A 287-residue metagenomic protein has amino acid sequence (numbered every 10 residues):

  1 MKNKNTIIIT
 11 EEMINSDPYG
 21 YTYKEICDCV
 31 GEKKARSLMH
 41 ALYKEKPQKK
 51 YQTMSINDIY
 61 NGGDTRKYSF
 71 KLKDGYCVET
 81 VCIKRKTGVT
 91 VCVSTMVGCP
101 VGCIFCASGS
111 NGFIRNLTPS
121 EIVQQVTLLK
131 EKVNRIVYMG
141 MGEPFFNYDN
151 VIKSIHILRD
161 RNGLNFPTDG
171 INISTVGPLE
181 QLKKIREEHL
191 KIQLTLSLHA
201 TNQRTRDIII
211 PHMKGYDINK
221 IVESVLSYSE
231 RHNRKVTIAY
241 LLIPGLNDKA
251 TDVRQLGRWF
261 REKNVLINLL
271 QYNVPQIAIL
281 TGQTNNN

Functional and structural regions predicted by a protein language model:
M1-Y76, K84, L226-R234, L242-N287: Auxiliary Fe-S-binding modules of radical SAM enzymes
I59-N61, S94-T95, S108, S174 (+1 more regions): Short linear Ser/Thr-Pro motifs
Y68, T80, V91-V93, L196: Short beta-strand motif preference
K73, K84-K86, G177, H189: A generic beta-sheet turn/junction motif
C82-I83, N150: Residue-level structural signal for beta-strand termini and adjacent loop
K84-S120, L128: Canonical Radical SAM [4Fe-4S] cluster-binding loop centered on the CxxxCxxC motif and its immediate flanking residues
Q124: Cys/His-clustered metal-coordination modules, chiefly Zn-binding fingers
E131-R135, G140-N286: Conserved AdoMet/S-adenosylmethionine-binding subsite of the radical SAM
